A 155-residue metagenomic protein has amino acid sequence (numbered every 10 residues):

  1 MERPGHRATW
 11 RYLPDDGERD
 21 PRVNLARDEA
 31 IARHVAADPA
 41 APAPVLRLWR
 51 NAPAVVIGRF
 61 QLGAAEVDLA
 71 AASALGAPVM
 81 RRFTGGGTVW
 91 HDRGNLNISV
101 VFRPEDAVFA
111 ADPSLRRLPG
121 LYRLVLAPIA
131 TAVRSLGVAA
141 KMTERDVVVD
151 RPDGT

Functional and structural regions predicted by a protein language model:
M1-A70, R82, E105: Active-site loop/lid in soluble adenylation, ligation, and acyl-transfer enzymes
G5, G17, G58, G63 (+6 more regions): Residue-identity detector for glycine
P14, L48-W49, W90, I98 (+1 more regions): Broad hydrophobic/π-residue packing in well-ordered secondary structure
D20, L46, G87, S114 (+1 more regions): Short secondary-structure transition/capping motifs
P44, T84-T88, R145: Catalytic micro-motifs at enzyme active sites that drive phosphoryl/nucleotidyl and oxygen chemistry
L48, V79-R81, A140-E144: General beta-strand structural signal in soluble alpha/beta enzymes
E66-D112: A glycine-rich, hydrophobic loop/mini-helix early in the fold
R93, N97-T155: Catalytic beta-strand/loop module used to bind and position nucleotide/cofactor moieties in cofactor-attachment
